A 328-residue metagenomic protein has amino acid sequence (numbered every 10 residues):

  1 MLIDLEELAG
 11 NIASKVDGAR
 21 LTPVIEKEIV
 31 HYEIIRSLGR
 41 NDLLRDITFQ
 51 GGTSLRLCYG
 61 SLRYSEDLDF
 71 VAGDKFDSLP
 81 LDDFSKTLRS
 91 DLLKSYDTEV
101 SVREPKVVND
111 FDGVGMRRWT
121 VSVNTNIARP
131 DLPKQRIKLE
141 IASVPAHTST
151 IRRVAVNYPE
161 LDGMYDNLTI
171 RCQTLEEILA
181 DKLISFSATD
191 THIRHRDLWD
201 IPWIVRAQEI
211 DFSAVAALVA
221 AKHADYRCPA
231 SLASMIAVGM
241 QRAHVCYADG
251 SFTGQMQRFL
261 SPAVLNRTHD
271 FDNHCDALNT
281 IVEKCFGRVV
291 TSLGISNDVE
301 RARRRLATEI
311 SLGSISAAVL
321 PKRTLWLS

Functional and structural regions predicted by a protein language model:
M1-I47, C58-S61, G73-S328: Structured mid-to-C-terminal alpha-helical surface segments
Q50-T53: Glycine-rich beta-strand-to-loop/alpha-helix junction loops that act as flexible
